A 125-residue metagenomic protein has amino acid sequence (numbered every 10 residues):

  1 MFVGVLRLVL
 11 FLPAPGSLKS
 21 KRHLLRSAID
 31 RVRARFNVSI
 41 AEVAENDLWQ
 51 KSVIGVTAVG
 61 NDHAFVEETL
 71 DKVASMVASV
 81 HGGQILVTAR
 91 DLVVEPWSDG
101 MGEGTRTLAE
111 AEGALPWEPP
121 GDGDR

Functional and structural regions predicted by a protein language model:
F2-R125: Long, contiguous binding/interaction regions
